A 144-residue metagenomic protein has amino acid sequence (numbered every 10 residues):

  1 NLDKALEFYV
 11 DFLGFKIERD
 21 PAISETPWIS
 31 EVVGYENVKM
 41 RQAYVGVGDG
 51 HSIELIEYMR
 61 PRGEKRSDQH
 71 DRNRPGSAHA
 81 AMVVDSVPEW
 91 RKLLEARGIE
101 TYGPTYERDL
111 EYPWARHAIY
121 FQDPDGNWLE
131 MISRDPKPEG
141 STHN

Functional and structural regions predicted by a protein language model:
N1-D3, R19, V47-I53, E57-W128: Vicinal oxygen chelate
N1-G50, A96, Y112: Core segments of cupin and vicinal oxygen chelate
A22-I23, E107, E139: Residue-level "edge-of-site" marker
E25, R60, D135-P138: A short acidic/small-residue loop/turn micro-motif
S30, K137-N144: A short, polar/charged loop-to-alpha-helix boundary motif
M131: Conserved SAM-binding loop
